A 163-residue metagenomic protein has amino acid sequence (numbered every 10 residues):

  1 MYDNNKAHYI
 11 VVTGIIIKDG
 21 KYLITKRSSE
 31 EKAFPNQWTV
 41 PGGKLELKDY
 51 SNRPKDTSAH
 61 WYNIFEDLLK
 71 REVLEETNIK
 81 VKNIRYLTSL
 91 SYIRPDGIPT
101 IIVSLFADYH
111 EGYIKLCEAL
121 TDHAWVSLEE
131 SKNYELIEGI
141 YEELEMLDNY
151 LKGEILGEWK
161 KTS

Functional and structural regions predicted by a protein language model:
M1-T13, E30: Acidic, metal-coordinating catalytic segment for phosphate/diphosphate chemistry, firing primarily on the Nudix
Y9-T13, T100-S104, Y141: Short hydrophobic/aromatic beta-strand or adjacent loop that forms the aromatic wall/cage of a ligand/substrate-binding
T13, K21, D122: Conserved beta-strand and immediately adjacent loop positions that scaffold enzyme active sites
K18: A cytosolic small-molecule/anion-sensing beta-strand core signal
K21-R71: Conserved Nudix-box catalytic region and its N-terminal flanking loop in Nudix hydrolases and closely related
N36-W38, G43, L47-S51, S104 (+1 more regions): Nudix hydrolase/Nudix homology domain
E76-N83: Short secondary-structure junctions
K82, L90-Y113: Active-site-adjacent beta-strand/loop module that shapes the phosphate/pyrophosphate-binding cleft
